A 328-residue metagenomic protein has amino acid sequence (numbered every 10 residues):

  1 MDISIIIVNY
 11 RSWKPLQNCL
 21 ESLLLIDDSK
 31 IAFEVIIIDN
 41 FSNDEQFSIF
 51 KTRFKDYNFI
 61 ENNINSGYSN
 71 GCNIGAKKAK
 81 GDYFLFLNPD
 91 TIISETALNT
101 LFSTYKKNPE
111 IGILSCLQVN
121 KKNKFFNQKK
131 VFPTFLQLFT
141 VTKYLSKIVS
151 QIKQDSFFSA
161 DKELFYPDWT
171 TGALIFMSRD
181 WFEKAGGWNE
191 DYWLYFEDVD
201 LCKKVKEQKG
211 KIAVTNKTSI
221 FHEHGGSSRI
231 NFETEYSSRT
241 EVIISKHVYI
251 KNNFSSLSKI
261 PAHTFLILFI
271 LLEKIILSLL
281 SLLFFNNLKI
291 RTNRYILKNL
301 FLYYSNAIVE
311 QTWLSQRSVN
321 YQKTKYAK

Functional and structural regions predicted by a protein language model:
E21-A32: Short, acidic, metal-binding catalytic loop of nucleotide-sugar glycosyltransferases
S22, D39-F47, I64: A conserved acidic beta->alpha catalytic loop
N62-A79: Glycine-rich, basic loop-to-helix element that forms the pyrophosphate-binding segment of sugar-nucleotide handling
F84: Short aromatic/hydrophobic "clamp" motif used to bind/position activated sugar donors
T96-K129: Conserved donor NDP-sugar-binding/catalytic core segment of glycosyltransferases
P133-P167: Short, flexible, basic/aromatic active-site loop/helix in glycosyltransferases
K162, D168-G187, D191-S219: A short, conserved alpha-helix in the catalytic core of glycosyltransferases
E207, K211-N286, R294: Active-site-adjacent helix/loop segment of glycosyltransferases that harbors family-specific signature motifs
